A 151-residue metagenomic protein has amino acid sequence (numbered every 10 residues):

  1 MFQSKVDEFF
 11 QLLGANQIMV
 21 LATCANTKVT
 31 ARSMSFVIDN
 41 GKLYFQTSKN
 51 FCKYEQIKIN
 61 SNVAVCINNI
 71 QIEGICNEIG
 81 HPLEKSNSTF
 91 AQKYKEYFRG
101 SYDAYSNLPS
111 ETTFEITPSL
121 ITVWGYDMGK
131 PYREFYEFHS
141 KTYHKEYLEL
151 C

Functional and structural regions predicted by a protein language model:
M1, F36-V37, E96: General secondary-structure edge motif
M1-M19, K141-C151: Extreme N-terminal tail/first-helix region
F10-Q11, S35, E55, A104-S106 (+1 more regions): Short secondary-structure boundary/capping segments
G14, K58, V65-I67, N107-P109 (+1 more regions): A generic structural signal for short, non-catalytic loop/turn and secondary-structure boundary residues
N16-K49, Y54-I57, V63-I67, I75: Short beta-strand segments
K58-V63, Q92-E96: Short, intrinsically disordered, mixed-charge
Q71-C151: Charged, gly/pro-rich active-site loop segments
